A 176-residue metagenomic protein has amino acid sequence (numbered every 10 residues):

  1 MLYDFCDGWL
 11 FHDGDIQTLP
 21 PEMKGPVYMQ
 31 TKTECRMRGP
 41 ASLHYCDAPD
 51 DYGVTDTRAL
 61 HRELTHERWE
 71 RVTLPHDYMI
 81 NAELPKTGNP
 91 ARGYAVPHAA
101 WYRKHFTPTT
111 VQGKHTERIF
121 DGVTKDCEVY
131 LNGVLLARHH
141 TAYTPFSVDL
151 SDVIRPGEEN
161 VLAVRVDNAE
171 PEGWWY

Functional and structural regions predicted by a protein language model:
M1-L84, A163-W174: Accessory carbohydrate-binding/adhesion or oligomerization-edge regions at the termini of glycan-active proteins
Y3, H12-I16, E34, D77 (+1 more regions): Accessory beta-strand-rich segments of carbohydrate-active enzymes
E83-A91: N-terminal glycine-rich cofactor-binding segment
